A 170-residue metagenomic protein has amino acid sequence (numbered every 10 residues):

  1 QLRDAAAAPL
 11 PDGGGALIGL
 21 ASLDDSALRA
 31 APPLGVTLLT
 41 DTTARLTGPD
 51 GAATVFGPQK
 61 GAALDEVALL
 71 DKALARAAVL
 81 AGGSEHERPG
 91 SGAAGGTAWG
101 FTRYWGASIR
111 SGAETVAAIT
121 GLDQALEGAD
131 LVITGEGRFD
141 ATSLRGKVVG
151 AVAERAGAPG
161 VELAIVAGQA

Functional and structural regions predicted by a protein language model:
Q1-A170: N-terminal loops that bind phosphate or other acidic moieties and the adjacent beta-alpha structural core
